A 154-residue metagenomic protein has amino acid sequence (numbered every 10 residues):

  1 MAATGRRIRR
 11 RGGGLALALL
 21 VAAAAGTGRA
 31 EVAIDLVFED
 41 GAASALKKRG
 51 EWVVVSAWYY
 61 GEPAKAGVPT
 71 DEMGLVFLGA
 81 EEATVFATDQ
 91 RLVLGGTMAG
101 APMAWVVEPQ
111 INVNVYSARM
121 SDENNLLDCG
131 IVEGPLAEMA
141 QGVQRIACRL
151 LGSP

Functional and structural regions predicted by a protein language model:
G13-A23: Bacterial N-terminal signal peptides
G26-A30: Sec/Tat signal peptide C-region and signal peptidase I cleavage site
L36-L46: Short amphipathic, basic-aromatic surface patches that mediate peripheral association with negatively charged
K47-V54, V107-E108: Short coil-to-beta strand junction motifs in C2/discoidin
V54-W58, N112-N114: Beta-strand signatures of extracellular beta-sandwich domains
P63-V107: Tryptophan-paired
Y116-L127: Short acidic/polar inter-strand loop motif in beta-rich domains
G130-P154: Extracellular beta-sheet/turn segments enriched in Thr/Pro/Gly and aliphatic residues
